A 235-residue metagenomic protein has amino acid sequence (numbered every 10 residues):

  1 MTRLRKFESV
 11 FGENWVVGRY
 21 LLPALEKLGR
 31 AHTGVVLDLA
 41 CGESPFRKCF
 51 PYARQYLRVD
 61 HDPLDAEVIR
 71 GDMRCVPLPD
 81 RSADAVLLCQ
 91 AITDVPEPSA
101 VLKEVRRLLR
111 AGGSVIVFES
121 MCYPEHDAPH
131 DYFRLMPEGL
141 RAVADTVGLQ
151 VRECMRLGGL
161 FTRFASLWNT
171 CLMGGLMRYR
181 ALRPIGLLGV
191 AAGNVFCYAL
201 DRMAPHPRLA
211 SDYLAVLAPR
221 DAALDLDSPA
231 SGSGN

Functional and structural regions predicted by a protein language model:
M1-D80, A85-C89, A210-Y213, R220-N235: Conserved N-terminal segment of class I S-adenosyl-L-methionine
F46-R47, P96, E125: Glycine/Thr-rich phosphate-binding loops of Rossmann-like dinucleotide-binding domains
P77-P79, P96, M136: GHKL-family ATP-binding catalytic core of two-component histidine kinases
Q90-D94: Short catalytic micro-motifs in class I SAM-dependent methyltransferases
V95-P96, L109-A111: Helix-to-beta-strand junctions that scaffold the AdoMet/dcAdoMet cofactor pocket in Class I SAM-dependent enzymes
S99-A100, E104, S114-N235: S-adenosyl-L-methionine-dependent methyltransferase catalytic module, highlighting the catalytic core
